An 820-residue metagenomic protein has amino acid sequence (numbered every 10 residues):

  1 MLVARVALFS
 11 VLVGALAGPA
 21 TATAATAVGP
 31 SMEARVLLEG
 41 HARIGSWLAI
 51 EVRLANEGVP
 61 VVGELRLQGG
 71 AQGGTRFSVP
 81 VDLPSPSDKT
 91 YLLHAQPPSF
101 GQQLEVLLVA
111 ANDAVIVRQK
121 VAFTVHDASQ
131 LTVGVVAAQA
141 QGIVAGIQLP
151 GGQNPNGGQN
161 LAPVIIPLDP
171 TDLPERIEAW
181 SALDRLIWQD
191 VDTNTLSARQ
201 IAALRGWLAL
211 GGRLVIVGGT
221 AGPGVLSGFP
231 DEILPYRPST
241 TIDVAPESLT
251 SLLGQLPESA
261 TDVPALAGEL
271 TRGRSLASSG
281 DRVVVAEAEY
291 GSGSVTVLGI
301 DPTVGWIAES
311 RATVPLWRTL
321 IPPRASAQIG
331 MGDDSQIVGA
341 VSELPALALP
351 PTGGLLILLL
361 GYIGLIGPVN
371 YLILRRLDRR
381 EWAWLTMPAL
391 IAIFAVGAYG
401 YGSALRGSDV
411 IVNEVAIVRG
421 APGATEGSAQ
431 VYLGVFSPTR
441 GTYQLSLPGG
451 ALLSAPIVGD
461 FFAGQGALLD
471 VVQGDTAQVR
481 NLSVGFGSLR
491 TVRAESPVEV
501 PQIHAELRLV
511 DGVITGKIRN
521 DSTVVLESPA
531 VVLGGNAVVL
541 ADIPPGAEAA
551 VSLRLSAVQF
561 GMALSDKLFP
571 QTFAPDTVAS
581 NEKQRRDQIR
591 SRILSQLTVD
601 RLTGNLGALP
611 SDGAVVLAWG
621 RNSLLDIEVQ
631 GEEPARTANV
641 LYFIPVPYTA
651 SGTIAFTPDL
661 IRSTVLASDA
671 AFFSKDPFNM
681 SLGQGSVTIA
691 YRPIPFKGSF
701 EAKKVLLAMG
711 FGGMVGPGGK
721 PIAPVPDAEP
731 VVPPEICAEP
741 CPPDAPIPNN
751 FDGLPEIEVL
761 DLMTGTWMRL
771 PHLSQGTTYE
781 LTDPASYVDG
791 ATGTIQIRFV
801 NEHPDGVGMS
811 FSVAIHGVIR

Functional and structural regions predicted by a protein language model:
S46, G101-D192, T220, I417 (+3 more regions): Aromatic-Pro/Gly-enriched surface loop or interdomain linker that acts as a lid/target-recognition segment
Q68, Q72, V79, G134-F229 (+5 more regions): Helical hinge/lid and interdomain linker segments adjacent to catalytic or ligand-binding clefts that mediate domain
V79-S87, Y91-F100, L553-A557, T782-Y787: Short, hydrophobic beta-strand segments
N160-P163, E178, W188-G280, A312-T319: A glycine-rich, often tryptophan-bearing local segment used as a flexible ligand/cofactor-contacting loop or short
A182-L183, A209-V215, L266-P368, G793-I797: A glycine-centered loop/beta-turn motif at secondary-structure junctions
L344-L347, G427-E756, D761-M763, D805: Accessory, solvent-exposed terminal regions and/or long lumenal/extracellular loops of proteins
G402-G423: Alpha-helical transmembrane signal-anchor/signal-peptide segments
H772-V813: Cysteine-clustered segments with highest specificity for TGF-beta superfamily mature ligands
